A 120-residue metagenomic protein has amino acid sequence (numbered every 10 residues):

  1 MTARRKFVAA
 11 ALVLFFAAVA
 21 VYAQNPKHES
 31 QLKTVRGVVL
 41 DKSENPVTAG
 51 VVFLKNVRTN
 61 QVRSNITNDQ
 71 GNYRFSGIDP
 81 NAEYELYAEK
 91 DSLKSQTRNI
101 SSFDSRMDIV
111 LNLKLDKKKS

Functional and structural regions predicted by a protein language model:
M1-A11: Bacterial N-terminal signal peptides that target proteins for export
A17-T34, V38-S43, N99, K114-K119: Beta-strand-rich domain onsets/edges
V35, K42-N56: Short, ordered, surface-exposed loop/turn motifs in non-cytosolic proteins
R58-N72: Short, acidic Ser/Thr/Gly-rich low-complexity loop/linker segments typical of extracellular and cell-surface proteins
F75-A82: Short Pro-Gly-centered beta-turn/loop motif in secreted/extracellular proteins
A82-S92: A short, solvent-exposed beta-strand micro-motif common in secreted/extracellular proteins
D91-V110: Structured interaction patches on ligand/partner-binding surfaces of diverse proteins
